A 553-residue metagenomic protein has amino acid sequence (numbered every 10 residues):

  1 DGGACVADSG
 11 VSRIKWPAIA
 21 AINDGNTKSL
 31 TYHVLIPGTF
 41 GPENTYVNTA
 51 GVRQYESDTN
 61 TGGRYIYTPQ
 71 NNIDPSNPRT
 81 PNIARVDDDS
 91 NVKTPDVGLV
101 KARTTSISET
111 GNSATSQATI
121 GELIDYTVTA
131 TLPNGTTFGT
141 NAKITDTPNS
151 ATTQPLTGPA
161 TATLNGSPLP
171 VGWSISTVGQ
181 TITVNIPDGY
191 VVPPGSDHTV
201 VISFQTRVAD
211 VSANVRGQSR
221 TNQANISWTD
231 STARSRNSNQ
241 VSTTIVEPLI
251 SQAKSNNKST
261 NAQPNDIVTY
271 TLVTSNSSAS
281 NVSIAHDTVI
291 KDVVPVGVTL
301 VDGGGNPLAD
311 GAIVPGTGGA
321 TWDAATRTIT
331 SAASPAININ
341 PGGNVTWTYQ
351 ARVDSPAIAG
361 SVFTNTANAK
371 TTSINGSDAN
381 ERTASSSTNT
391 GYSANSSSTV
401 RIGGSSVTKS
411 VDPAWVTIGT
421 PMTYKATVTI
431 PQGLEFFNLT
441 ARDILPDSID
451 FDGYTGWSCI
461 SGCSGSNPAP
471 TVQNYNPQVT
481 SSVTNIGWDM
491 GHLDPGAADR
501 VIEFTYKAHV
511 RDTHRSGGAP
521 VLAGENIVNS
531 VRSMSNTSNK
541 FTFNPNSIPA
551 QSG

Functional and structural regions predicted by a protein language model:
D1-G553: Exported/extracytosolic protein signature
